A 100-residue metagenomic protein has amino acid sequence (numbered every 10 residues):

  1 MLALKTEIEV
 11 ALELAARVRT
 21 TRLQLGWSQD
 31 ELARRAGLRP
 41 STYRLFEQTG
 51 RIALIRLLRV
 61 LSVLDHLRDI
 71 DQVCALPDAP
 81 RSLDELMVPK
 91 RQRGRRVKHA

Functional and structural regions predicted by a protein language model:
M1-L23, V73: A short, Lys/Arg-rich alpha-helix, primarily the initiator
V18, Q29, L57: Helix-turn-helix DNA-binding elements, focusing on the entry/boundary residues of the two helices that contact DNA
Q24, R35, T49-I52: Helix-turn-helix/winged-helix DNA-binding modules
G26-R44: Short alpha-helical DNA-recognition segment
R35, V60, V73-P77: Short acidic/histidine-centered micro-motifs embedded in hydrophobic/aromatic stretches that mark compact functional
T49-S62: Short, basic-rich loop-to-helix N-cap that marks the start of a DNA-contacting helix
D71-A100: Short, charged recognition helix plus adjacent turn of helix-turn-helix-like nucleic-acid-binding domains
